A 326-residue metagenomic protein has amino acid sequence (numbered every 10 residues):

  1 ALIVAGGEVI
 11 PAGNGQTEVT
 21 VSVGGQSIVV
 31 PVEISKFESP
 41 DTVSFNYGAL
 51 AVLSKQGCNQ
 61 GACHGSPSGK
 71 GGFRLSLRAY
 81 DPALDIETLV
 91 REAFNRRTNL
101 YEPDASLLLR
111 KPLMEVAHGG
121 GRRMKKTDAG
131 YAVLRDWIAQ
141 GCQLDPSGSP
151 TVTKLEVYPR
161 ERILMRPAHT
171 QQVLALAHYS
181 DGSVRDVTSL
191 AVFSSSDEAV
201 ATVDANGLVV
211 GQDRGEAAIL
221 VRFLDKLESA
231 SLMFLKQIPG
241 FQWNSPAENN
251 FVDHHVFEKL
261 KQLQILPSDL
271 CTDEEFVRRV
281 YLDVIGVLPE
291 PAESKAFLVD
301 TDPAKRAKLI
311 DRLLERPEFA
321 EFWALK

Functional and structural regions predicted by a protein language model:
A1-K326: Aromatic- and Gly/Pro-enriched helix-to-coil junctions and flexible linker segments
